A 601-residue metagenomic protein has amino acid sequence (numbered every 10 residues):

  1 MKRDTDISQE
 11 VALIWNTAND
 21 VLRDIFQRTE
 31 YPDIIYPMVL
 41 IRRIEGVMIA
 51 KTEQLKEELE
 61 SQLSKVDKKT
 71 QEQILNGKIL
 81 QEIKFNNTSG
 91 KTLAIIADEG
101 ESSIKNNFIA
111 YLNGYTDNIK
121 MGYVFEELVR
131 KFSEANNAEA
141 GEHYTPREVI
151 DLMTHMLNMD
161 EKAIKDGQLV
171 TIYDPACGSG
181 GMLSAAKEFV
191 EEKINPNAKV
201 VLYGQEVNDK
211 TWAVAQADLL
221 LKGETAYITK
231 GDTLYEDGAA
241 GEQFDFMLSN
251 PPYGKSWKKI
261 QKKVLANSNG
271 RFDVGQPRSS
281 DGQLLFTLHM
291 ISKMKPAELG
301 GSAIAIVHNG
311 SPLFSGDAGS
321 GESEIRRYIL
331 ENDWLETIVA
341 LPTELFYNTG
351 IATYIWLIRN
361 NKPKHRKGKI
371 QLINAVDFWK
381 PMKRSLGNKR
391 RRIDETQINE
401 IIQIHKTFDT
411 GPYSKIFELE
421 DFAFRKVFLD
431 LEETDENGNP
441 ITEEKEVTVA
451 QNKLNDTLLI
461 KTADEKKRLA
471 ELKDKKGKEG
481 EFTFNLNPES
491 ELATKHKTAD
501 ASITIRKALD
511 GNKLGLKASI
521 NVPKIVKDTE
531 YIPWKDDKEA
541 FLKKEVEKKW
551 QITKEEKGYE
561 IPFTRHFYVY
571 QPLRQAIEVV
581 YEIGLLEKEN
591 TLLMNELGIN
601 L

Functional and structural regions predicted by a protein language model:
M1-E161, Y227-G238, A340-T343, K367-N374 (+2 more regions): Non-catalytic, mostly N-terminal accessory regions of nucleic-acid modification and defense proteins
I25, K258-D281, G310-S320, P342-Y347 (+4 more regions): Short, contiguous acidic/charged loop-to-helix segments that flank catalytic cores in large enzymes
R28, D166, A240-G241, T349-I351: Short glycine/proline-enriched turns and hinge-like loops at secondary-structure junctions
E30-R43, M153, Q216, Q276-I358: Conserved Class I SAM-dependent methyltransferase catalytic core
M48, V190-I194, M294: Active-site catalytic pocket residues across diverse enzymes, especially alpha/beta-hydrolases
E139-S249, Y253-L265, L284, H308-G310 (+6 more regions): Conserved S-adenosyl-L-methionine
S184, A213, S249-P251, L284-L288 (+14 more regions): Feature representing long, continuous alpha-helical segments
Y347-E446: Flexible, glycine-/basic-rich loop-and-beta segments that form/coincide with the SAM-dependent methyltransferase
